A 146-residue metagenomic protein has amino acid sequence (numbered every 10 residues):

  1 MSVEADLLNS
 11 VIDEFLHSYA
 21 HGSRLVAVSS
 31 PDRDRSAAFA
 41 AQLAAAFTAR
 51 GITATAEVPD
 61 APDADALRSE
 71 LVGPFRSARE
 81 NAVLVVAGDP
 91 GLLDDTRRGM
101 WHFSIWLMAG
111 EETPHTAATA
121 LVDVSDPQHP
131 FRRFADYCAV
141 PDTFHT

Functional and structural regions predicted by a protein language model:
M1-L25: Extreme N-terminal, non-catalytic leader segments that precede Walker-type/kinase nucleotide-binding cores
V3-L8, R35-S36, D63-L67: Phosphate/oxyanion-binding active-site loops and adjacent basic polyanion-contact surfaces
E14-S18, A45-A46, E70-P74: A generic secondary-structure signal
H21-G22, E80, M100, A117: Residue-level preference for short coil/turn positions at secondary-structure junctions
L25-A27, A54-E57, S104, T119-L121: Conserved beta-strand scaffold positions in the cores of enzyme catalytic domains, especially in NTP/NDP-utilizing
V26-A44: Glycine-rich phosphate-binding P-loop
A49-W101, W106: Conserved nucleotide-sensing/catalytic segment adjacent to the nucleotide-binding pocket in NTP-handling enzymes
G88-T146: Replace "adjacent to P-loop NTPase cores in ATP/GTP-dependent enzymes" with "adjacent to NTP-binding cores
